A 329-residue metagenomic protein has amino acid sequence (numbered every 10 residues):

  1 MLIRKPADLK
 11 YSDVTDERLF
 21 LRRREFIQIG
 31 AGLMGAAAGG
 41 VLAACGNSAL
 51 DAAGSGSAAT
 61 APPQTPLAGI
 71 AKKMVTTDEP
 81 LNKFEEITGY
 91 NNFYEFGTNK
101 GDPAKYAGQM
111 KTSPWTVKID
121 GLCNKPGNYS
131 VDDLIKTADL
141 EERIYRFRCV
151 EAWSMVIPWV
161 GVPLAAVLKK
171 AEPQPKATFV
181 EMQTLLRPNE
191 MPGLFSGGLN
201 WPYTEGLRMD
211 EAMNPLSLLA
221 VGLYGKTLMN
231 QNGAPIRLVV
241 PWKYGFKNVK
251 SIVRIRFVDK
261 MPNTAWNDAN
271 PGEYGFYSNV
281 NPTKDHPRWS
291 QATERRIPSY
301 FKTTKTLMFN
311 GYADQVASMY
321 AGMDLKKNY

Functional and structural regions predicted by a protein language model:
M1-R22, G35-G39: N-terminal secretory signal peptides
L2, C45, F147-C149: Functionally engaged cysteine thiol sites
P6, E17, R22, G30-G32 (+4 more regions): Compositionally biased, intrinsically disordered low-complexity segments
E25-S48, L238: N-terminal export signals
G46-A61: Short, low-complexity, disordered segments immediately C-terminal to signal peptides in bacterial exported proteins
A61-Y329: Structured, non-membrane catalytic/scaffold regions adjacent to prosthetic-group chemistry
